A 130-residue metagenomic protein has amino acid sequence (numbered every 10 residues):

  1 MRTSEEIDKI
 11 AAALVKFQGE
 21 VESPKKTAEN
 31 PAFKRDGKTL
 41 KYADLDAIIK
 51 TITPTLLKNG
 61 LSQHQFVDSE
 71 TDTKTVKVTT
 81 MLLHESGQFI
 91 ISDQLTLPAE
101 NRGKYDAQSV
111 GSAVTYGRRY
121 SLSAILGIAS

Functional and structural regions predicted by a protein language model:
M1-S130: Polyanion-binding surfaces on beta-sheet-dominated domains and ring/shell assemblies
